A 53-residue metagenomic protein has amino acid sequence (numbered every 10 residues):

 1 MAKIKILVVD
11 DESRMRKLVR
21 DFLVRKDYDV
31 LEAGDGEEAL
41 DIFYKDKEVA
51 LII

Functional and structural regions predicted by a protein language model:
A2-K3: Phosphate-coordination loops involved in phosphoryl transfer and adenosine-cofactor binding
L7, E32-L51: Acidic, metal-coordinating helix/loop segments flanking the phosphotransfer/catalytic sites of two-component signaling
L7-V8, L18: Intrinsic disorder/low-complexity signature
D10-D11, V24: Short, flexible segments with low predicted structural confidence
E12-R16: Short acidic/polar segment at the start of the alpha1 helix of CheY-like receiver
K17-R25: Charged docking surfaces used in two-component/phosphorelay signaling
K26-V30: A generic structural motif
